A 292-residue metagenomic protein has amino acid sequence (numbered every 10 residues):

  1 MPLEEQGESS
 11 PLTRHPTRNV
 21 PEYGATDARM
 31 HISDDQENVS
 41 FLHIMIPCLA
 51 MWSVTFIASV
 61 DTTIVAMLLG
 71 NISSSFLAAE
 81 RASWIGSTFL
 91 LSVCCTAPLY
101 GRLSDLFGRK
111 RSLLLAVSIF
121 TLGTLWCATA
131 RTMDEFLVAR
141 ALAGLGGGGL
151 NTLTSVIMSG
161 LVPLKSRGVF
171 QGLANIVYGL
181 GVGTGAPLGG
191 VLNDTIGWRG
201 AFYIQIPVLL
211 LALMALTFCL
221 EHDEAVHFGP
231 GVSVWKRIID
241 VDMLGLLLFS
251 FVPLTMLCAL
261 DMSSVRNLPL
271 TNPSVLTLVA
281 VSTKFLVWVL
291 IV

Functional and structural regions predicted by a protein language model:
M1-V60, I64-V65, S74: Cytosolic juxtamembrane N-terminal segment immediately preceding the first transmembrane helix of multi-pass
S40-W52, M133, I239-M243, F251: Primarily residues marking transmembrane-helix entry/exit sites
H43-Y100, L150: Extracytoplasmic
L49-W52, F56, S87, S118-T121 (+5 more regions): Residue-level signature of the transmembrane alpha-helical core of multi-pass small-molecule transporters
I57-L68, V252, M256, L260-S264: Conserved extracellular-gate-facing transmembrane-helix segments in secondary transporters
L69-I72, I157-M158, L192, A259: Hydrophobic alpha-helical interface/terminus motif in multipass membrane transporters
L99-G245, P273: Helix-loop-helix hairpins in multi-pass membrane proteins, especially solute transporters
H222-G231, R237, L254-V292: Membrane-helix boundary/linker segments in multi-pass transporters
